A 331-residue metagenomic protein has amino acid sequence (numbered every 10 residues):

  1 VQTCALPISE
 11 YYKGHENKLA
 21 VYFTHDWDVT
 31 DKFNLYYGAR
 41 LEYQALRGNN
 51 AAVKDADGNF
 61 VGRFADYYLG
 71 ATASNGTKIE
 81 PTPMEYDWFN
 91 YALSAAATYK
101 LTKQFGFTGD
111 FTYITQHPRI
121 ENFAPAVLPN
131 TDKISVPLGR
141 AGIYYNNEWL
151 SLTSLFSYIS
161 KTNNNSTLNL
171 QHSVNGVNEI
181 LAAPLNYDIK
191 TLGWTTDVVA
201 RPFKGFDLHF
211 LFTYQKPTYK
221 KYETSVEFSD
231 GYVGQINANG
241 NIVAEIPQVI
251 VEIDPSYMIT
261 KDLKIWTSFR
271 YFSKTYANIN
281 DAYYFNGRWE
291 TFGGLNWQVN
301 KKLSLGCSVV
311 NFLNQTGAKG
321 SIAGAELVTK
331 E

Functional and structural regions predicted by a protein language model:
V1, A51-G62, Y67-L69, T115 (+7 more regions): Flexible, surface-exposed loop regions and adjacent strand-edge segments of Gram-negative outer-membrane beta-barrel
V1-F105, I114-N130: Signature of Gram-negative outer-membrane beta-barrel scaffolds
P7-Y11, T24, T77-M84, A124-T131 (+8 more regions): Extracellular loop and loop/strand-boundary signature of outer-membrane beta-barrel proteins
Y22, N34-Y36, S94, T98 (+7 more regions): Residue-level detector of the transmembrane beta-barrel scaffold of outer-membrane proteins
T30-K32, Y158-K161, A182-N278: Gram-negative outer-membrane beta-barrel transporters
Y37-Y43, F107-Y113, S154-Y158, F210-Y214 (+2 more regions): Transmembrane beta-barrel strands of outer-membrane/channel proteins
K100-Q116, N122, K133-E223: Membrane-embedded beta-barrel scaffold of Gram-negative outer-membrane proteins
I134-A141, R201-F203, D207-H209, G240-E331: Conserved C-terminal beta-signal and adjacent last beta-strands/turns of outer-membrane beta-barrel proteins
